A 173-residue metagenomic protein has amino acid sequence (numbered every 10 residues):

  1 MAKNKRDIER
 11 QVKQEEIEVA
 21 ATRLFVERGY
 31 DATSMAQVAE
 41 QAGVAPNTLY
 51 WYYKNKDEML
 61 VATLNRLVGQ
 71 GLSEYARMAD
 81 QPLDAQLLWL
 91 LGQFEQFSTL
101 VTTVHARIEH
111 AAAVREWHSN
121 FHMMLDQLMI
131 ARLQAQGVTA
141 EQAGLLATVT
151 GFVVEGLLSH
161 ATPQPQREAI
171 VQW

Functional and structural regions predicted by a protein language model:
M1-R28, T33-Q41, E58-V61: Basic, helix-initiating cap at the start of DNA-binding domains
V19, D80-E95, T99, T148 (+1 more regions): Amphipathic alpha-helical segments that line or abut small-molecule/effector binding pockets and mediate allosteric
A42-Y53: Short hydrophobic/aromatic patch on the recognition helix
L60-L67, W117, F121: Alpha-helical DNA-contacting segments of helix-turn-helix folds
T63-Q86: Amphipathic alpha-helical linker/stalk segments
L91-S119, S159: Amphipathic alpha-helical segments used for helix-helix packing
A112-T148: Amphipathic alpha-helical packing segments from all-alpha helical-bundle domains
A140-W173: Hydrophobic alpha-helical segments that form the core of small-molecule binding pockets and/or dimer interfaces
